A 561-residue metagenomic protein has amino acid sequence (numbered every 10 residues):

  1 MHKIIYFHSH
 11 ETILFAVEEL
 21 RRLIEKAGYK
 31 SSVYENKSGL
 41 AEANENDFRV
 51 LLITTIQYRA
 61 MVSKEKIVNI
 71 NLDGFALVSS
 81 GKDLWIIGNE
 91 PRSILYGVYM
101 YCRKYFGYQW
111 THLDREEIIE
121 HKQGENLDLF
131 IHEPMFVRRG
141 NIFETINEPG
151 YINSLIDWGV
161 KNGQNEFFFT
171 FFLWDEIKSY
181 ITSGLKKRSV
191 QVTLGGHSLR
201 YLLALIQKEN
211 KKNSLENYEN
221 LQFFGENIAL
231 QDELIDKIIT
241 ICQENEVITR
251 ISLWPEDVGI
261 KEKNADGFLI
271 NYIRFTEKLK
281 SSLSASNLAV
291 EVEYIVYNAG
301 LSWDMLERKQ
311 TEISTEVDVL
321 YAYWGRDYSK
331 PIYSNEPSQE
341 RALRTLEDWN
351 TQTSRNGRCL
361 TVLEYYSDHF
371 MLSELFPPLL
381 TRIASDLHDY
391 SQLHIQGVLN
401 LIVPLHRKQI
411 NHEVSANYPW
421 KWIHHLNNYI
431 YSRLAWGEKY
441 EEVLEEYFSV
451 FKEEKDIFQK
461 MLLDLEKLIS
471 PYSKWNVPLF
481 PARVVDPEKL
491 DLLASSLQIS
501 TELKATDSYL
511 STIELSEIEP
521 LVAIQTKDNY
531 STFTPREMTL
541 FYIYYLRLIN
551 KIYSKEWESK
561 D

Functional and structural regions predicted by a protein language model:
H2, S9, I13-E19, L23 (+6 more regions): Feature activates predominantly on carbohydrate-active enzymes
H8-I13, T55-V62, S302-M305: N-terminal extracellular ligand-recognition/capping segment immediately after the signal peptide
L14, D232, Q243, P255 (+1 more regions): Substrate-binding groove of N-acetylhexosamine-processing glycoside hydrolases
A16-N36: N-terminal segment of the mature soluble domain
S32-V68, K186: Short, well-ordered secondary-structure micro-motifs within conserved domains or adaptor modules
V33-E35, L194, Y294, V362: A structural preference for short, hydrophobic beta-strand core positions in alpha/beta folds
Y34-R49, D175-S179, L301-D304, M371 (+1 more regions): Beta-rich nucleic-acid/ligand-interaction surfaces
M61-S63, L203-L205, Y328-I332: Short, charged, surface-exposed secondary-structure boundary motifs
